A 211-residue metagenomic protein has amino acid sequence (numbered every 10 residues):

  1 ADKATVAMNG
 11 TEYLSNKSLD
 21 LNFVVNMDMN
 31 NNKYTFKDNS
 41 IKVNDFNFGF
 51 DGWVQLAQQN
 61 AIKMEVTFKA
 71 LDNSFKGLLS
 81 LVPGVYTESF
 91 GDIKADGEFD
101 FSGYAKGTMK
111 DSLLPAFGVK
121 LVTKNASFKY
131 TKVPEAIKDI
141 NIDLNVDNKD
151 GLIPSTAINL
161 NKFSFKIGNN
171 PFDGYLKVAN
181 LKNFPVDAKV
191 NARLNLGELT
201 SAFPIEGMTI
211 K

Functional and structural regions predicted by a protein language model:
A1-Q59, T67-K76, A95-K110, V119-N183 (+1 more regions): Hydrophobic lipid-interacting interfaces of membrane-associated proteins
T5, I205-K211: Short, intrinsically disordered, charge-balanced linker/junction segments flanking boundaries in proteins
G10-T11, T87-G91, F128, G207-T209: Extracellular loop and loop/strand-boundary signature of outer-membrane beta-barrel proteins
K33, G84-S89: Extracytoplasmic loops and strand-loop junctions of Gram-negative outer membrane beta-barrel proteins
K76-P83, P204: Short, flexible, mixed-charge acidic loops at enzyme active sites
